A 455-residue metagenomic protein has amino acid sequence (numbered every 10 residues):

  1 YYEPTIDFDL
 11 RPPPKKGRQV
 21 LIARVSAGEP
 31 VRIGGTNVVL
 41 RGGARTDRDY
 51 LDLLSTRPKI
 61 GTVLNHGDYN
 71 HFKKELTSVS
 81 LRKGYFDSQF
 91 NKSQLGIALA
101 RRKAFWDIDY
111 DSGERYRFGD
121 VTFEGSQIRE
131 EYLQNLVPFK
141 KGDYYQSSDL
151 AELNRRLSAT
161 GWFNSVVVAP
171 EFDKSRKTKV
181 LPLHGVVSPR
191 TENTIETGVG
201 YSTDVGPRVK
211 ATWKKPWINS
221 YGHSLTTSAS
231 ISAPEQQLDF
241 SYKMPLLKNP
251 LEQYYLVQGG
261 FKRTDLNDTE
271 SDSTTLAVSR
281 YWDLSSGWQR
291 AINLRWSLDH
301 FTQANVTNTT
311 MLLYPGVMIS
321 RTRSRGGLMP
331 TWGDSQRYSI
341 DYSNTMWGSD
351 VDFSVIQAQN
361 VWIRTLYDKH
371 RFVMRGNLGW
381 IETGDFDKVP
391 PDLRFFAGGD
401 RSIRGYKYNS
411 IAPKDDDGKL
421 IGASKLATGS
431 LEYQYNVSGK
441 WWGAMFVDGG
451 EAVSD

Functional and structural regions predicted by a protein language model:
Y1-T203, T212, T226-M244, L284 (+3 more regions): Periplasmic polypeptide-binding modules associated with outer-membrane biogenesis and secretion
G43-D49, S126, D143-R337, S354 (+4 more regions): Gram-negative/organellar outer-membrane beta-barrel architecture
R117-D120, E131-L133, S147, V166 (+9 more regions): Extended hydrophobic-aromatic, low-complexity segments
G161-N164, N344, Y435-W441: Long hydrophobic segments that form regular secondary structure
L181, R371-F446, S454: Extracytoplasmic gating/loop element in the C-terminal half of outer-membrane beta-barrel translocons and assembly
R208-K210, S279, Y314-M318, S339 (+4 more regions): One-face residue pattern on beta-strands with alternating periodicity enriched for small/polar residues
V278, Q336-N344, V351-G384: Transmembrane beta-barrel strand/turn architecture of Gram-negative outer membrane proteins
